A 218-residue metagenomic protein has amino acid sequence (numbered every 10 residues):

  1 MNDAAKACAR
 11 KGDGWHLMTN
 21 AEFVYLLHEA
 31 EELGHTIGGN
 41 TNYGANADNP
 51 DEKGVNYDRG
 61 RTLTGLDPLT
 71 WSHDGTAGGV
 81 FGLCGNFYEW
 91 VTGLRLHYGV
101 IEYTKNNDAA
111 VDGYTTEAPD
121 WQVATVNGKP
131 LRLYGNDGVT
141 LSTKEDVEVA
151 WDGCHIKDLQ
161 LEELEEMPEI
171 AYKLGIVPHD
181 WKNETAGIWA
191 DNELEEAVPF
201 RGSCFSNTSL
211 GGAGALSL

Functional and structural regions predicted by a protein language model:
M1-L83: Short aromatic-cysteine micro-motif
A30, L94, I101: Conserved positions within compact, well-structured domain cores
T36-I37, D108-V111: Short, low-complexity, polar/charged sequence segments that are solvent-exposed and flexible
N42-D74, L83-L96, V111-L218: C-terminal, surface-exposed recognition/capping segments
H97-N107: A short, polar/charged loop-to-alpha-helix boundary motif
